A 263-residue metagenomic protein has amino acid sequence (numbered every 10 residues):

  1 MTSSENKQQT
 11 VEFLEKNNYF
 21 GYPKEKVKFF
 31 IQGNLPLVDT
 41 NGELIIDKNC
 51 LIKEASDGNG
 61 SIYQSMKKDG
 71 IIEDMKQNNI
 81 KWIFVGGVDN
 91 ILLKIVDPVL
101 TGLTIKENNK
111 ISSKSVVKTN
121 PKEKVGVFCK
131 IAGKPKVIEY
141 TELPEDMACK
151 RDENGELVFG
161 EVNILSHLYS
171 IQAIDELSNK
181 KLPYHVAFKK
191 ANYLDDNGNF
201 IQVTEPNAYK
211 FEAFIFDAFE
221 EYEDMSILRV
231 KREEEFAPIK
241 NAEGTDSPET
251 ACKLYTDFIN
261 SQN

Functional and structural regions predicted by a protein language model:
M1-I80, N263: Conserved N-terminal catalytic core of the sugar/cofactor nucleotidyltransferase
N79-F84, L92-V96, T101-Q262: Catalytic core of tubulin tyrosine ligase-like
V88: Short acidic donor-binding/metal-coordinating loop in glycosyltransferase active sites
